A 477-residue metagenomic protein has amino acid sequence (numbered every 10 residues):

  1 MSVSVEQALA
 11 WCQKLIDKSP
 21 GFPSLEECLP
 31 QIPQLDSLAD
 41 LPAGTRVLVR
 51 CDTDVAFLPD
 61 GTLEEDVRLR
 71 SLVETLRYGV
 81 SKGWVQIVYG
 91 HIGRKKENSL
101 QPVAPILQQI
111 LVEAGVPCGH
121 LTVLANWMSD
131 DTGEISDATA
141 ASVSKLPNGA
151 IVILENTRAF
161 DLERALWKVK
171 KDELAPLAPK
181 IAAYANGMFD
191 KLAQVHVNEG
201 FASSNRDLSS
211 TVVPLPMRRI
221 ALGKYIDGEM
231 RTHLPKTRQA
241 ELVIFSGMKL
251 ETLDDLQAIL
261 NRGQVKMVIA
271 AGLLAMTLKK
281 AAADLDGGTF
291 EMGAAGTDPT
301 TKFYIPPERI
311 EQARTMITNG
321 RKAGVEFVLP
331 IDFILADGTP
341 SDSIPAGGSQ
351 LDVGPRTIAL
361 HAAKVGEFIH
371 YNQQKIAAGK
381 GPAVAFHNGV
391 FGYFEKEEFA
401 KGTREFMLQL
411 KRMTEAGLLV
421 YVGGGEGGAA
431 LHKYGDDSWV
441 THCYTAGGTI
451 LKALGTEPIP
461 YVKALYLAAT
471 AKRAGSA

Functional and structural regions predicted by a protein language model:
M1-A477: Active-site loop-to-helix "anion-binding N-cap" substructures in soluble metabolic enzymes
